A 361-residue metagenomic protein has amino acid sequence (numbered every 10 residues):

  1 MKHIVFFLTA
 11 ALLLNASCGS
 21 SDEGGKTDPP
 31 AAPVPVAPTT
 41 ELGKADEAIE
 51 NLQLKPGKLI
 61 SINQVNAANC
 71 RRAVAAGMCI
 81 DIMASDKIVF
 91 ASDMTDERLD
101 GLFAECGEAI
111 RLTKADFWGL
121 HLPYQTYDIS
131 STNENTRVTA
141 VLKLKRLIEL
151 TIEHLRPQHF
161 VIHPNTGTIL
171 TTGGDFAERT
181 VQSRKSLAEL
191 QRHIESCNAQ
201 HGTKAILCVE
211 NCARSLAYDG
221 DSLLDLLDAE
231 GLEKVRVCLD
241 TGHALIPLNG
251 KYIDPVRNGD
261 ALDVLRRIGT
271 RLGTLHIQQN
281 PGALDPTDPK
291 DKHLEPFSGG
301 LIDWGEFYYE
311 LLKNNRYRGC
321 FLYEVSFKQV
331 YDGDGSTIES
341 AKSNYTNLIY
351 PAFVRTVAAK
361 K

Functional and structural regions predicted by a protein language model:
K2-F7: Sec-dependent signal peptide recognition, specifically the positively charged N-region followed immediately by
L14-S17: C-terminal motif of bacterial Sec signal peptides marking the signal peptidase cleavage site
S21-A31: Bacterial Sec signal peptide processing site at the extreme N-terminus
S21-D22, P38-P56, V74, S130 (+6 more regions): Histidine-acidic metal/acid-base catalytic patches
P35-E149, E153-R156, K234-R236, N347-K361: N-terminal pre-domain/capping segments
N63-V65, M83-K87, L122-Q125, N165-G167 (+5 more regions): Active-site beta-loop-alpha junctions enriched in small/polar residues
I88-R98, Y124-L142, T166-R179, P286-P296 (+1 more regions): Surface-exposed, active-site-proximal loop segments in enzymatic domains
L112, I129-V237: Active-site acidic/histidine proton-transfer and metal-coordination neighborhood in alpha/beta enzyme cores
